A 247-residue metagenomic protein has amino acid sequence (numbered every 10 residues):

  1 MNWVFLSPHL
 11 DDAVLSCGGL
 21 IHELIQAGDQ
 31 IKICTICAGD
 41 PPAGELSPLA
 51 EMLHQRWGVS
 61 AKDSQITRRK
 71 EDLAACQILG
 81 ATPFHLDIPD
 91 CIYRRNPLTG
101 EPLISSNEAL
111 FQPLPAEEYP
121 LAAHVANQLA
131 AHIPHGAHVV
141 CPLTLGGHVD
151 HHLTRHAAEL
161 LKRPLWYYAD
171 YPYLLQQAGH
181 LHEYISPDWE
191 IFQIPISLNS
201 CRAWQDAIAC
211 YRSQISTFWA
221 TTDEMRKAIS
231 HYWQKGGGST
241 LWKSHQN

Functional and structural regions predicted by a protein language model:
M1-L153, Q205: Active-site beta-strand->loop->alpha-helix modules in alpha/beta enzyme cores, enriched in Gly/His/Asp(Glu)
S47, A158, T222-D223: Alpha-helical interaction segments
K62, R68-E101, S105, P115-P134 (+2 more regions): The feature marks non-catalytic terminal segments
L153-P164: Glycosyltransferases and closely related glycan-assembly transferases that use nucleotide-activated donors
